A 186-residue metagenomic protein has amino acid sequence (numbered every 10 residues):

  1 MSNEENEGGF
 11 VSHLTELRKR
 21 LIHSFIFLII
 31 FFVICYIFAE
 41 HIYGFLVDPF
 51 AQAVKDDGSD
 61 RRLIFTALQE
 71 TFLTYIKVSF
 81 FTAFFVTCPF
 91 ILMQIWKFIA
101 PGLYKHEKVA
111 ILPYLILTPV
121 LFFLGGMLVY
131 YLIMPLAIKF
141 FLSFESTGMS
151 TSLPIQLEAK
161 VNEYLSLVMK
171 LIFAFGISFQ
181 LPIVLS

Functional and structural regions predicted by a protein language model:
M1-S186: Membrane topogenic/interface segments and analogous intrinsically disordered interaction regions
